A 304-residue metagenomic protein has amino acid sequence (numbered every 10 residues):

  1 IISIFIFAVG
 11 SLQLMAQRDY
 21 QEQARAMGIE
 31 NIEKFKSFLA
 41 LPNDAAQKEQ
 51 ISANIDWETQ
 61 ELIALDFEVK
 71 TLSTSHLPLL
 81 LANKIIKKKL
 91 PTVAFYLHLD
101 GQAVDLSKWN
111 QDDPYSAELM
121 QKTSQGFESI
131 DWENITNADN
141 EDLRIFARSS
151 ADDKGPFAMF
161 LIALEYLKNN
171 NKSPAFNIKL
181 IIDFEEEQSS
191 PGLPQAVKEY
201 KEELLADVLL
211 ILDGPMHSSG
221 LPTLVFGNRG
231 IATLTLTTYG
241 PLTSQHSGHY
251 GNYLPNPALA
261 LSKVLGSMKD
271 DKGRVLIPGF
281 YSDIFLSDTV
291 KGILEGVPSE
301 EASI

Functional and structural regions predicted by a protein language model:
I1-D19: Bacterial Sec-dependent N-terminal signal peptides
Q17-R148, L167-F176: Acidic/His- and Gly-rich active-site-bordering loop/insert found across diverse amide/peptide-bond hydrolases
T59, A158-L161, P194, L259-G266: Predominant activation on well-ordered alpha-helical scaffold segments within soluble catalytic domains
I63, N169-K172, K198, E202 (+2 more regions): Generic secondary-structure signature for well-ordered alpha-helical cores
T136-N140, T235-G248: The feature captures the short pre-catalytic strand/loop hairpin that immediately precedes and shapes the active-site
E141-G227: Acidic/histidine-rich catalytic neighborhood of metal-dependent amide-processing enzymes
H217, F226, S247-I304: Acidic-enriched catalytic cores of C-N bond-cleaving enzymes acting on peptides and small amides
V225-Y239: Flexible glycine/proline-rich, aromatic-decorated loop/lid segments
